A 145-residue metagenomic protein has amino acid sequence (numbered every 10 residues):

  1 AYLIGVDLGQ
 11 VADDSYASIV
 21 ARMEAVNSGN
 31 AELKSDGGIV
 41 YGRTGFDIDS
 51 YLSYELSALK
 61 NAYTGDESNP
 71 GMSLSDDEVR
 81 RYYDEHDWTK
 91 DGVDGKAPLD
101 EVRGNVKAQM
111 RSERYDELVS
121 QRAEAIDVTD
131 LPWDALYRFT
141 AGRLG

Functional and structural regions predicted by a protein language model:
A1-G145: Peptidyl-prolyl cis-trans isomerase
